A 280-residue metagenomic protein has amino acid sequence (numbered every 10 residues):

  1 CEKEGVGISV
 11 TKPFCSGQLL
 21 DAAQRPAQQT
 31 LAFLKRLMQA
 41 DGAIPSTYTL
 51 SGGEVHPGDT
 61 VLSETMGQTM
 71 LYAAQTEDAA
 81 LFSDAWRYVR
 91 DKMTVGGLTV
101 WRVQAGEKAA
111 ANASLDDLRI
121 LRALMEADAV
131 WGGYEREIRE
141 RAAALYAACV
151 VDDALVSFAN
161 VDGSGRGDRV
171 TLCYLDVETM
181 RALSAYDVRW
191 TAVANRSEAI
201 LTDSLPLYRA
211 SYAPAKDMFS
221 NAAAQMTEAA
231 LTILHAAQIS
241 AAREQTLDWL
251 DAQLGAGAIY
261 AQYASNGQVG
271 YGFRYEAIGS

Functional and structural regions predicted by a protein language model:
C1-G5, A127, L183-Y186, I239: A structural motif corresponding to the C-terminal end of an alpha-helix and its immediate exit/capping segment
C1-R25, A32: Beta/alpha (TIM)-barrel catalytic core signal, keyed to glycine-rich beta->alpha loops juxtaposed to Asp/Glu that bind
V10-P13, W86, Y263: A cross-domain feature marking catalytic cores of carbohydrate-active enzymes and several ubiquitous metabolic/repair
P26-L31, H56-E64, V100, A110 (+2 more regions): Extended ligand-binding clefts on enzyme/binding-domain cores
T30, L34-Q68, A73-T76, L81 (+2 more regions): Internal amphipathic alpha-helical repeat/solenoid segments
M70-E77, R119-A129, E178-A182, L234-Q238: Short glycine/serine- and small hydrophobic-enriched flexible loop segments
W86-Y88, A113-A123, W131: Outer membrane beta-barrel
